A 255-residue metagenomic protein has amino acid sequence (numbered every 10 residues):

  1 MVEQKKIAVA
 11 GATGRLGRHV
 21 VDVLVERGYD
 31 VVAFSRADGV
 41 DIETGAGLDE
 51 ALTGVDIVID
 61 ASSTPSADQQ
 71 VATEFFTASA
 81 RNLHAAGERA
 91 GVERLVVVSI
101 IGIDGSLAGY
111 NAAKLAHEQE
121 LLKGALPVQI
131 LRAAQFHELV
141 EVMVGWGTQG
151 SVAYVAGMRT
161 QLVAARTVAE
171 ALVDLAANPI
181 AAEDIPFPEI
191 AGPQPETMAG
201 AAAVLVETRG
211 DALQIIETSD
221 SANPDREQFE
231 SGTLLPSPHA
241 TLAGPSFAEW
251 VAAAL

Functional and structural regions predicted by a protein language model:
V2-R27: N-terminal Rossmann NAD(P)H-binding glycine-rich loop of SDR-like oxidoreductase domains
H19, V23, A86, E120 (+3 more regions): Rossmann-fold NAD(P)-dependent oxidoreductase module
E26-A90, I100-S106: NAD(P)H-binding glycine-rich loop region in Rossmannoid oxidoreductase-like domains and their noncatalytic homologs
R94, S99, D104, A116-V142 (+1 more regions): Conserved beta-loop-beta element that borders a ligand/cofactor-binding pocket
Q129, V142-V163, T167: A conserved pocket-lining segment of Rossmann-fold NAD(P)-dependent short-chain dehydrogenase/reductase
E138-V144, T148-Q149, D174-P188, Q194 (+1 more regions): Glycine/proline-rich active-site loop of Rossmann-fold NAD(P)-dependent oxidoreductases
R159-R166, I190-E207: Substrate-binding strand-loop-helix patch in Rossmann-like NAD(P)-dependent oxidoreductase/epimerase domains
A202-L255: Mobile cap/lid helix-loop segments that border enzyme active or cofactor-binding sites and regulate substrate access
